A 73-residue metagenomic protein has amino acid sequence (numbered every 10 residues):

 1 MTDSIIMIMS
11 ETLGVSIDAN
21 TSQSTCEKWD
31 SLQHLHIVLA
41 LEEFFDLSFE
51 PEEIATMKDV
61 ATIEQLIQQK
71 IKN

Functional and structural regions predicted by a protein language model:
M1-I17, Q68-N73: Thiotemplate assembly-line natural product biosynthesis machinery
E11-K28, F44-T56: Phosphopantetheine carrier-protein modules
D30-V38: Amphipathic alpha-helical interaction surfaces in cytosolic regulatory modules
S48-K72: C-terminal structural segments of small proteins and small subunits
